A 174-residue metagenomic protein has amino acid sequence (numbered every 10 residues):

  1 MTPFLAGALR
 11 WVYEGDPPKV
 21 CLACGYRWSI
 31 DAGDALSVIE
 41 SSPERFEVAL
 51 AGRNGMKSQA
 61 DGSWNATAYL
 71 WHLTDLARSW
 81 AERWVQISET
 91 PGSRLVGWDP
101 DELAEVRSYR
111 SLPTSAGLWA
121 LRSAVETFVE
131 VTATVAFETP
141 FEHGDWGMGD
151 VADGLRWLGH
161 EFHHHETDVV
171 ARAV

Functional and structural regions predicted by a protein language model:
M1-P18, G55-L103, E138-V174: Short, contiguous alpha-helical
M1-S41: Terminal targeting/low-complexity segments that flank the catalytic cores of oxidoreductases
C21-I30, W119, F137, F141-G144: Generic preference for hydrophobic/aromatic residues in regular secondary structure cores
I30-M56, V85, E89: Short N-terminal secondary-structure initiator segments
I30-S37, E89-L95, S111-L112, A116 (+1 more regions): Solvent-exposed interaction patches of small proteins and small membrane subunits
A32-A35, I39-P43, G62-A66, L73 (+2 more regions): Hydrophobic alpha-helical segments and helix-packing faces
V38-L50, L103-E142, D153-L158: Acidic/histidine-rich alpha-helical segments that form the ligand environment of transition-metal centers
